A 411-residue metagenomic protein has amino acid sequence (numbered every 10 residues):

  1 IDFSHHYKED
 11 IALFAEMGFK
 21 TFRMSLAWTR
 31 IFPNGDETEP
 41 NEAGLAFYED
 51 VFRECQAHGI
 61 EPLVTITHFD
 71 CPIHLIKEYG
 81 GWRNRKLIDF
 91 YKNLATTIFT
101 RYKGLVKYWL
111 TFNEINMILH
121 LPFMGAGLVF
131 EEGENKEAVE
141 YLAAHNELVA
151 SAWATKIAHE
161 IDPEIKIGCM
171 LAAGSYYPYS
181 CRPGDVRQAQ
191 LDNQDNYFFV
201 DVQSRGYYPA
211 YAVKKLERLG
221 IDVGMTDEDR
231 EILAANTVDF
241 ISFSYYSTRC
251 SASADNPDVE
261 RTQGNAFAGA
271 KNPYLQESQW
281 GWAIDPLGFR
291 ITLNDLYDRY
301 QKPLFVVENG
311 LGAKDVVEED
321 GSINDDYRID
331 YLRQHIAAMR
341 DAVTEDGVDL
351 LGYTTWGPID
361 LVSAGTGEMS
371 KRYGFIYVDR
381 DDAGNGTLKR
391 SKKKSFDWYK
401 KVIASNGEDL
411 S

Functional and structural regions predicted by a protein language model:
I1-N41, L45, V51-E54: N-terminal structural segment of carbohydrate-active enzymes
G35-D36, A46-S411: Active-site region of glycoside hydrolase catalytic domains
